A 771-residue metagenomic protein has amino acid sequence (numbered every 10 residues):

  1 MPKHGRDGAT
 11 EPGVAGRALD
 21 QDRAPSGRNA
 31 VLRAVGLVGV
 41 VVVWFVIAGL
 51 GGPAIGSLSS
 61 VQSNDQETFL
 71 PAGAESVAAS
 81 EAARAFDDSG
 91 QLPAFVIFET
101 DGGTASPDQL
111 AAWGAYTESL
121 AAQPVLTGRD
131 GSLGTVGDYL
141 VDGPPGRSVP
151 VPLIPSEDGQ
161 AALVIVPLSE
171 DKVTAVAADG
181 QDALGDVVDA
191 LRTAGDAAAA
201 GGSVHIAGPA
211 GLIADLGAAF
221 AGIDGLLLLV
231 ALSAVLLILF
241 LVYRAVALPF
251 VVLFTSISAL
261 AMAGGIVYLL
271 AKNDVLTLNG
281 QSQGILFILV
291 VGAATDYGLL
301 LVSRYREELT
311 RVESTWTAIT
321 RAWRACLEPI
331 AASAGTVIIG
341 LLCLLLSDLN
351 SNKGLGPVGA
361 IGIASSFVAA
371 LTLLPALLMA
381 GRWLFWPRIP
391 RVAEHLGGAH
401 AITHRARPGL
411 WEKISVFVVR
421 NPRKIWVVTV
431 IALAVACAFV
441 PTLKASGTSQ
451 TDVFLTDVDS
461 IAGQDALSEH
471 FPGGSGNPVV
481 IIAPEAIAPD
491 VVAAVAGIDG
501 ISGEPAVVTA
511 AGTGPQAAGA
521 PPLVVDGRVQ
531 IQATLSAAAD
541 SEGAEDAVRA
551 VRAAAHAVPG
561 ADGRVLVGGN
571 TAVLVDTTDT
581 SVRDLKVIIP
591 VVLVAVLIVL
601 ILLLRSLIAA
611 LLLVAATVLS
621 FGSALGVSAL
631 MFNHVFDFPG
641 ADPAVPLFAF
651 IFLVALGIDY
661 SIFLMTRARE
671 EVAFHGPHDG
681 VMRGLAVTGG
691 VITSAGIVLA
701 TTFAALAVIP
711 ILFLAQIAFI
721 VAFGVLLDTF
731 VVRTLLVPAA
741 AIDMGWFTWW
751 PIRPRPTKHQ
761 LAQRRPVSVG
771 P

Functional and structural regions predicted by a protein language model:
M1-S63, L126, D171, A175-A445 (+2 more regions): Membrane-embedded transmembrane helical bundles of large multi-pass transporters/channels
S59-S60, P93-A94, F98: Short, conserved active-site loops that position catalytic residues or coordinate cofactors/metal ions across diverse
N64-D65, D101-G102, A399-H400, S449: A short, structure-level motif marking secondary-structure boundaries and short turns
A72-P93, G102-A210, T442-G640, G770: Structured non-transmembrane domains adjacent to transmembrane bundles in polytopic membrane proteins
F95, V428-I431, V479: Short coil/turn segments at secondary-structure boundaries
E99, A434-V435, A511-G512: Short secondary-structure capping/turn micro-motifs that flank functional sites
